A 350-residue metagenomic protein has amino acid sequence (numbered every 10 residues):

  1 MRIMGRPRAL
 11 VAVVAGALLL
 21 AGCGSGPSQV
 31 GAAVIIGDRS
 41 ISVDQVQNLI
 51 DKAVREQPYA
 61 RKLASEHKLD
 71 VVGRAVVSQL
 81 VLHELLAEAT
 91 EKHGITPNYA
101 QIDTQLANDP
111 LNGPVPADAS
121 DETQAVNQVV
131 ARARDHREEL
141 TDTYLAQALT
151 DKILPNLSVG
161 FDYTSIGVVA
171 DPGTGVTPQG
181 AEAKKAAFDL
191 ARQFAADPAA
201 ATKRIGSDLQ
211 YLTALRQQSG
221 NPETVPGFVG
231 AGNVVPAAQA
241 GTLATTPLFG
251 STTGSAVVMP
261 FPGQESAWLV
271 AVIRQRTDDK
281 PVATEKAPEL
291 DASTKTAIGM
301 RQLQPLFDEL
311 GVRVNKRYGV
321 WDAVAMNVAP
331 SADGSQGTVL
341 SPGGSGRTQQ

Functional and structural regions predicted by a protein language model:
M1-G5, A17, Q101, L209 (+1 more regions): Terminal targeting segments of Actinobacterial cell-envelope proteins
M1-V71, E309-Q350: Short, low-structural-confidence N-terminal segments
A12-A17, A75-L80, L86, P110 (+3 more regions): Hydrophobic alpha-helical membrane segments, chiefly transmembrane helices and signal peptide h-regions, characterized
A21-P27, A75, A244-S251: Short linear motifs in intrinsically disordered
G24-V126: N-terminal targeting/tethering segments
L49-Q57, Q79, H83-T96, Q105-G113 (+7 more regions): Structured segments of extracytoplasmic/periplasmic soluble domains in secreted or envelope-associated proteins
K62-K68, L190-L243, E285: Peptidyl-prolyl cis-trans isomerase
E122-Q193, A237-Q350: PPIase-associated folding chaperone regions across multiple families
